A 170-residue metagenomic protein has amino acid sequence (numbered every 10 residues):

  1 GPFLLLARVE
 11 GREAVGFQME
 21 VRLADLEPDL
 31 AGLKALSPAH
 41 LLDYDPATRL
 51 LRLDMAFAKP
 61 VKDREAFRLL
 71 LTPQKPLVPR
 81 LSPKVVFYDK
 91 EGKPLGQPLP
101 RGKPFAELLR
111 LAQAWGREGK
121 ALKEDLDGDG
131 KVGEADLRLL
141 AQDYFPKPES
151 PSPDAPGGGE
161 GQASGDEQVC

Functional and structural regions predicted by a protein language model:
G1-F105: Acidic, low-complexity intrinsically disordered segments
S37-A47, G157-G161, G165, C170: Extracellular/surface-exposed low-complexity segments
R80-K90, D143-F145, S150-P151, E167-C170: In a subset of proteins, long, contiguous C-terminal domains/tails are tracked
P83, K120-A121: Hydrophobic alpha-helical context, especially transmembrane and signal-peptide helices
E91, D127-D129: Residue-level recognition of short loop/turn positions
P100-G119, D129-E149, G157-G161, D166-Q168: Alpha-helical segments with a strong preference for the paired helices of cellulosomal dockerin domains
L122-L126: Calcium-binding motifs, dominated by EF-hand helix-loop-helix domains
